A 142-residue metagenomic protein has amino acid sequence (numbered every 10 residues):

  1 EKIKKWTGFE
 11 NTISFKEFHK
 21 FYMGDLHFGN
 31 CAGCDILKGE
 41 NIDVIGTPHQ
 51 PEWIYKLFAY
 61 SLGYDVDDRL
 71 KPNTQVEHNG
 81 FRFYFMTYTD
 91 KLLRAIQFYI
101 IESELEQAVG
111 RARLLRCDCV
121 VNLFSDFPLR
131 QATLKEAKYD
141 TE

Functional and structural regions predicted by a protein language model:
E1-E142: ASCE RecA-like P-loop NTPase motor cores that couple ATP hydrolysis to mechanical translocation on nucleic acids
